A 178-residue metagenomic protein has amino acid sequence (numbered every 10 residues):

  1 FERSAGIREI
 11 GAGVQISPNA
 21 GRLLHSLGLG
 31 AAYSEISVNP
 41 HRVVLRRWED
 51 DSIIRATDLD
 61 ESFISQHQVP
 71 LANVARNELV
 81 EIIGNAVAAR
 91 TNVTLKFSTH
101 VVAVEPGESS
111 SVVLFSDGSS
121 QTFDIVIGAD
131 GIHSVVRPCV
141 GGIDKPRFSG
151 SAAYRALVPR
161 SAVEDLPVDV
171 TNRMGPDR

Functional and structural regions predicted by a protein language model:
F1, L79, V101, Q121-I132: Short hydrophobic core segments
F1-A12: Glycine-rich FAD pyrophosphate-binding loop
A12-A88: Active-site-adjacent segment of FAD-dependent monooxygenases/related oxidoreductases
D50, G107, D117, D130 (+1 more regions): Acidic/polar residues in short coil/turn loops that connect beta-strands within repeat-based beta-sheet scaffolds
R76-E78, N85, H133-G175: Central beta-strand plus flanking loop segment that forms part of the substrate or channel wall within the catalytic
V93-T94: Short, conserved active-site loop motifs that form the nucleotide-linked donor/cofactor pocket
F97-S111: A conserved short coil-to-beta-strand element within the FAD-binding core of flavoproteins
